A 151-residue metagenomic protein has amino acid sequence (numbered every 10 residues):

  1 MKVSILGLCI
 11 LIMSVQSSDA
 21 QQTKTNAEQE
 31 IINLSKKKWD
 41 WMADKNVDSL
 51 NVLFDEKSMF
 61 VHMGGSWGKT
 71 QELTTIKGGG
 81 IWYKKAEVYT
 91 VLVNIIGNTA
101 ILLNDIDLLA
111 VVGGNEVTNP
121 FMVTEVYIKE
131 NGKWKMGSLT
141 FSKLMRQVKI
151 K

Functional and structural regions predicted by a protein language model:
M1-T25: Bacterial Sec-dependent N-terminal signal peptides
Q21-V52, K57-K151: A beta-strand edge to alpha-helix "cap/lid" segment located at domain peripheries
